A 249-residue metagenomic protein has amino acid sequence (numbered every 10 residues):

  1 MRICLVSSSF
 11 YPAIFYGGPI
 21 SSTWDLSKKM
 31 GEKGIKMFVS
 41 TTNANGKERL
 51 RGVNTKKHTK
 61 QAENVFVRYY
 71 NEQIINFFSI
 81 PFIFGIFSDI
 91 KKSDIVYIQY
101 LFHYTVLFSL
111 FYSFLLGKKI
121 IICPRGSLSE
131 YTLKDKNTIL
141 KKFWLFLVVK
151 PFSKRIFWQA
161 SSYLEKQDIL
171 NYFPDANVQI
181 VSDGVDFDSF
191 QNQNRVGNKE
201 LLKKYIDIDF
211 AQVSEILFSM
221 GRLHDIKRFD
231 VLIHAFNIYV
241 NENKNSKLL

Functional and structural regions predicted by a protein language model:
R2-C4, Q159, D209-K227, I233-F236: Conserved donor-binding/catalytic core segment of Leloir-type glycosyltransferases
S7-A13, K29-F77, L170: N-terminal strand-loop element at the rim of the active site of nucleotide-sugar-dependent glycosyltransferases
S9-D25, G46-L50, I98-L101, K227: A short, glycine/small-residue-rich beta-strand->loop->alpha-helix junction that serves as a flexible
Y11, Y104, I120-I139: A short, histidine- and acid-enriched strand-loop-helix "catalytic/donor-clamping" loop that lines the nucleotide-sugar
N43, L164, G184: Carbohydrate-associated surface elements
R51-K56, Q191-D209: A short helix/loop element that forms part of the nucleotide-sugar donor recognition site in Leloir-type
G85-V106, K118-I121: Short N-terminal targeting/anchoring amphipathic segment
F111, L115, L140-W158, Y172: Membrane-proximal helix-turn-helix segments that form the acceptor-binding/catalytic region of lipid-linked
